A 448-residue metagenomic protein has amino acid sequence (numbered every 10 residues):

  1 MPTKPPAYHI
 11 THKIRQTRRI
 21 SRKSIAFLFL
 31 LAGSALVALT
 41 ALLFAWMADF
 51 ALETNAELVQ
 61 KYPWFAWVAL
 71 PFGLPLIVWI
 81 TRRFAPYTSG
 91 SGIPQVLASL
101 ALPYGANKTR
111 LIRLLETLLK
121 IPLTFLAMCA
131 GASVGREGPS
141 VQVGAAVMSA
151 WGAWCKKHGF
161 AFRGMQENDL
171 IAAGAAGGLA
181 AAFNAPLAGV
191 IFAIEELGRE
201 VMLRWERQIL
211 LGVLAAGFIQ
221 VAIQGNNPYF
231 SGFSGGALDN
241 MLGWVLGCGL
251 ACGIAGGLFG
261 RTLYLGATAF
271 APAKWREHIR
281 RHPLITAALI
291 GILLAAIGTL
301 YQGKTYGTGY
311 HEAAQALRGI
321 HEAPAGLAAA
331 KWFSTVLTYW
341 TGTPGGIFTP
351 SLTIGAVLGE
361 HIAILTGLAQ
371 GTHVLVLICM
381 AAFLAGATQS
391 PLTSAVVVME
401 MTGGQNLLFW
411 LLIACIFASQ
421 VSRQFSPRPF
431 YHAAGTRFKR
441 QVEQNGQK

Functional and structural regions predicted by a protein language model:
M1-K448: Alpha-helical transmembrane segments and immediately membrane-proximal extracytoplasmic
